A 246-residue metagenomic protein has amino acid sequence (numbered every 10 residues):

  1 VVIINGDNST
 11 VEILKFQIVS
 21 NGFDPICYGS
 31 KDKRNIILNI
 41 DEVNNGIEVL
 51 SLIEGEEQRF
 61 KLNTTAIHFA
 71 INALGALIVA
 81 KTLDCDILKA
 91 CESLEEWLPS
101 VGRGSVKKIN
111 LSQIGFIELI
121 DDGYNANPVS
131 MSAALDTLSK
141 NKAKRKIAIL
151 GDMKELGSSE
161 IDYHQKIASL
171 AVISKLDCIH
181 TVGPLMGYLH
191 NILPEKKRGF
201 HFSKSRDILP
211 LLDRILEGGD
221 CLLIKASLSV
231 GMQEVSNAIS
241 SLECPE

Functional and structural regions predicted by a protein language model:
V1-I4, A148-I149: Conserved beta-strand/loop subsegment of P-loop NTPase cores
N5-D7, V182: Replace "coordinates the UDP/GDP/TDP-sugar" with "coordinates nucleotide-activated sugar donors
V11-I18: Short regulatory helix/loop adjacent to the ATP-binding pocket of P-loop NTPases
I18-D24, R34, N44-N45, G55 (+3 more regions): ATP-dependent carboxylate-amine ligase
C27-Y28: Predominantly soluble domains enriched in secretory-pathway, periplasmic, or organellar proteins
N35-N39: Adenylate-forming
L50-L52: A general beta-strand register signal
